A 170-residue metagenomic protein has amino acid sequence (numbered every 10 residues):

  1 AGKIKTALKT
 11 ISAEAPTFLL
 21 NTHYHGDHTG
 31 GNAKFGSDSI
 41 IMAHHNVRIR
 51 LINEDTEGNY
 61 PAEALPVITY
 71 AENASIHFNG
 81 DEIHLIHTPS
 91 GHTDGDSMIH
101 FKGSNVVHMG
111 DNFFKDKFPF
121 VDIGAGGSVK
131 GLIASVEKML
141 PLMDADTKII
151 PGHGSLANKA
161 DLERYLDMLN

Functional and structural regions predicted by a protein language model:
A1, Y24-H28, H44, E63 (+3 more regions): Solvent-exposed, acidic/flexible segments
G2, T6-H77: Active-site HxH/HxHxD metal-binding segment of metal-dependent hydrolases
S75, E82, H87-D167: Metallo-beta-lactamase
